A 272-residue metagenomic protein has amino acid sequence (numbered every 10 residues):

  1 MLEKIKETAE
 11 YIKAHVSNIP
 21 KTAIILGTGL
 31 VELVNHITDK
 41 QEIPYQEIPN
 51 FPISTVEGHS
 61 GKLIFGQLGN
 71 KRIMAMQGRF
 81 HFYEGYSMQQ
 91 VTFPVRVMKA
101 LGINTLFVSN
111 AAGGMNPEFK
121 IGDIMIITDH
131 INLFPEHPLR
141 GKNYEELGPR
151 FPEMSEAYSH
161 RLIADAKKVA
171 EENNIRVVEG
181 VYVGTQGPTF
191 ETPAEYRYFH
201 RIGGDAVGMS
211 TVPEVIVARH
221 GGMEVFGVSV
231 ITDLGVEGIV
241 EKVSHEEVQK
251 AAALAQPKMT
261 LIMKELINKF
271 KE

Functional and structural regions predicted by a protein language model:
M1-M154: Metabolite-binding pocket within alpha/beta catalytic cores that recognizes anionic/polar moieties
Y11, H15, R161, D165-R176 (+1 more regions): Generic non-transmembrane alpha-helical segments
K99-A100, H200, R219: Non-catalytic positions within long, well-ordered alpha-helices that form the structural scaffold/packing of enzyme
N104-T105, D205, E224: Short acidic/polar active-site loop segments enriched in Thr and Asp
N143-Y182: Metal-dependent peptidase/peptidase-like ectodomains
V169-D205: Active-site/ligand-binding-proximal alpha/beta "capping" segment
M209-E247: Zn-dependent metallopeptidase/amidohydrolase metal-coordination segment
V236-E272: His/Asp/Glu-rich mid-to-C-terminal helical/loop segments that flank catalytic regions of hydrolases
